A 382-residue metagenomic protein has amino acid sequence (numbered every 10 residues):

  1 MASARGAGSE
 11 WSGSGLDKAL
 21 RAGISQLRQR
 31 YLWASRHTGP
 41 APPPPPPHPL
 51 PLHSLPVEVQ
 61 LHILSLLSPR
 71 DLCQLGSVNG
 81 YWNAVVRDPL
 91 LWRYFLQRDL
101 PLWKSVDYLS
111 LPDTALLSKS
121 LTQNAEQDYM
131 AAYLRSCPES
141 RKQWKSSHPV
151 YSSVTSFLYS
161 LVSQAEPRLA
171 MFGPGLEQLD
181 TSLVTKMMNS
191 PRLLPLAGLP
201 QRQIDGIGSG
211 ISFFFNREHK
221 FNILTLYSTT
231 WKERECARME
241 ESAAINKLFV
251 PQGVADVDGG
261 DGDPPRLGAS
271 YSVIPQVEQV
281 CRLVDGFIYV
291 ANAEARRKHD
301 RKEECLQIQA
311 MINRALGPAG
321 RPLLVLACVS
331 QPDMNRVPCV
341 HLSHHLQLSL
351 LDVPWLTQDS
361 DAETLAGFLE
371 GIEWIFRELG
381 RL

Functional and structural regions predicted by a protein language model:
M1-S54, D99, D107, P112: CRL adaptor-proximal regions
P47-L50, S68-P69, W144, V154-Y159 (+4 more regions): Eukaryotic intrinsically disordered and solvent-exposed regulatory patches
P51-S68, L72-V86, W92, L96: Short hydrophobic alpha-helical "box" of cullin-RING ligase substrate receptors that recruits the CRL scaffold
F95-K145: Charged, amphipathic alpha-helical linker segments immediately N-terminal to NTP-binding catalytic cores
K142, S152-A197: Conserved G1/Walker A P-loop phosphate-binding module
M188-R238: Switch I (effector-binding) loop of TRAFAC-class P-loop GTPase G-domains
E240-P264, S270-A295: Inter-motif core of Ras-like GTPase G domains
L283-L382: Conserved GTP-binding G-domain of TRAFAC-class P-loop NTPases and closely related GTPase folds
